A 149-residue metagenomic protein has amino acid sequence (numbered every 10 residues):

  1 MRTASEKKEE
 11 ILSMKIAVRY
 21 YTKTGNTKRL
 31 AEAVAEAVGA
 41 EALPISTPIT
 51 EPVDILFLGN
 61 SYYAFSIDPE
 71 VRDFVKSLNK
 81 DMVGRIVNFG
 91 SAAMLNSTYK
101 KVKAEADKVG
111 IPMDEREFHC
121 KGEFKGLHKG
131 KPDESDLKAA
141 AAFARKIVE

Functional and structural regions predicted by a protein language model:
R2-S13: Short, Lys/Arg-enriched N-terminal segments with co-localized hydrophobic residues within the first ~10-30 amino acids
K8, I16, T22, N26-E41 (+1 more regions): FMN-binding flavodoxin-like domain, especially the glycine-rich phosphate-binding loop
S46-E51: Short amphipathic alpha-helix with an adjacent loop that forms part of the alpha/beta core around
